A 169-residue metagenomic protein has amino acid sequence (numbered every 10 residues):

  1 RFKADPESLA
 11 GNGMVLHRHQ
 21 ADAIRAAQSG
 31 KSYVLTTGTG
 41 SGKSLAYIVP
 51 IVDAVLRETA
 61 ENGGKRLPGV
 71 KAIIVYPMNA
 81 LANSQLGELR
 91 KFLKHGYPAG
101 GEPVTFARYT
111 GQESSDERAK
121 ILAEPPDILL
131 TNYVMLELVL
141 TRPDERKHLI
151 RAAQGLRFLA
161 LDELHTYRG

Functional and structural regions predicted by a protein language model:
R1-G169: N-terminal helicase ATP-binding lobe
